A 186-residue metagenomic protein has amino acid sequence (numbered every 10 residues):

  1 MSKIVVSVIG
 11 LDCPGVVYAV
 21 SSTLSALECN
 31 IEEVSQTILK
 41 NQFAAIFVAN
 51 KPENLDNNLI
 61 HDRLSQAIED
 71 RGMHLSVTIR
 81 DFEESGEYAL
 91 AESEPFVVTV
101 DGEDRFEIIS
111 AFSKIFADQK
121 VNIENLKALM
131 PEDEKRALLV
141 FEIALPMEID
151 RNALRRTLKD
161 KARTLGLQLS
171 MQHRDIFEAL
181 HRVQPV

Functional and structural regions predicted by a protein language model:
M1-V186: A conserved regulatory-domain signal marking ACT and ACT-like small-molecule sensing domains and adjacent regulatory
